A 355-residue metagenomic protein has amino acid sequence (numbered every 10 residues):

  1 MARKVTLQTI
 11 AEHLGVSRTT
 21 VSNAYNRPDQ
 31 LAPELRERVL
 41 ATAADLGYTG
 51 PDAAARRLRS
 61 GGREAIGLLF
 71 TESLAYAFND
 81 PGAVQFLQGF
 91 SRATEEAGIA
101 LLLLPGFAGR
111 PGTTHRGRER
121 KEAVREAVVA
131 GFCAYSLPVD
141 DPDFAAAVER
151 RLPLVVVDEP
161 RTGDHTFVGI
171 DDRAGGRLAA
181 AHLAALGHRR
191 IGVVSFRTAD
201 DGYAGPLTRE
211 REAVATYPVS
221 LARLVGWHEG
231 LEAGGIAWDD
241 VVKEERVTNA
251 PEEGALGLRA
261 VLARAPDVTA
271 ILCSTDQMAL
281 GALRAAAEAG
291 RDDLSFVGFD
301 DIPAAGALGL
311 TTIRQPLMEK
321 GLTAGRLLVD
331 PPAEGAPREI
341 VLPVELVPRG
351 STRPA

Functional and structural regions predicted by a protein language model:
M1-G62: N-terminal helix-turn-helix DNA-binding module of bacterial transcription factors
L7, A255, R259-A355: Flexible loop/turn connectors
S17, E64, A130, R189-R190 (+1 more regions): Short acidic/polar active-site loop segments enriched in Thr and Asp
E37, A41, T49-R120, V225-H228: Amphipathic helical "hinge" segments at domain boundaries
S73-Q85, L104-H115, V168-R177, V194-E232 (+5 more regions): Hinge/beta->alpha junction and helix N-cap segments in small-molecule ligand-binding domains
T113-V128, A255-A265: Short, well-structured alpha-helical segments in soluble
P138-A174, F196-P206, D300-T311: Flexible loop/hinge segments that line or gate small-molecule binding clefts
